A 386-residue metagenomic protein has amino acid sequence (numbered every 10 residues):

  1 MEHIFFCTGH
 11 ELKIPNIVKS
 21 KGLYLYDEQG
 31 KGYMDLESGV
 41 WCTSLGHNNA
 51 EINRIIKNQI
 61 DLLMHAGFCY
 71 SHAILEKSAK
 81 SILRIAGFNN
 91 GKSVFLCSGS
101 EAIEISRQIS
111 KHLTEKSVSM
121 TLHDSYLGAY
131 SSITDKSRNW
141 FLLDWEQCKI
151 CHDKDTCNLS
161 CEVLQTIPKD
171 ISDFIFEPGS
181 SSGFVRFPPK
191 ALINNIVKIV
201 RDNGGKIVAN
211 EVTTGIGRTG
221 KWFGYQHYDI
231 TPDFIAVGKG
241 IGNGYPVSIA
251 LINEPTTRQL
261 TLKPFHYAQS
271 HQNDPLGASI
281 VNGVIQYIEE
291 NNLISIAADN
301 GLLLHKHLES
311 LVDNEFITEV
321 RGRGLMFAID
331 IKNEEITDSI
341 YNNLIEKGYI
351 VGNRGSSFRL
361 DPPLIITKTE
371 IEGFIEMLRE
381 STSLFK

Functional and structural regions predicted by a protein language model:
M1-K386: Conserved N-terminal phosphate-binding loop of PLP-dependent enzymes in the Aspartate aminotransferase
